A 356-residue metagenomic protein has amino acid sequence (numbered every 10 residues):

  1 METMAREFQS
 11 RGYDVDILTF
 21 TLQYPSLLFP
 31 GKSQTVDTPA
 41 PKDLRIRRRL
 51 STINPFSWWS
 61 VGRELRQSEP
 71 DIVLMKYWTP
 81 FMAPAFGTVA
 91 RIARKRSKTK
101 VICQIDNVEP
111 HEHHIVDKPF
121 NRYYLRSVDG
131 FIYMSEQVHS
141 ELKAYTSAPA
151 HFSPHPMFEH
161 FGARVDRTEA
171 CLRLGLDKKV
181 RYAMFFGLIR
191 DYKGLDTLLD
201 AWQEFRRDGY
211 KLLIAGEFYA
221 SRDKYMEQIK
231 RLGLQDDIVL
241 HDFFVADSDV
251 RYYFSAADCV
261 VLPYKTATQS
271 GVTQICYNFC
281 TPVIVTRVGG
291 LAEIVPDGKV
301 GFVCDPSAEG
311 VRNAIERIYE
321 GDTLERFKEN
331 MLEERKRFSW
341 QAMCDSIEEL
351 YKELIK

Functional and structural regions predicted by a protein language model:
R6-Q67, V138, F218-S221: N-terminal strand-loop element at the rim of the active site of nucleotide-sugar-dependent glycosyltransferases
F20-P25, F186, K211-M226, F243: Glycosyltransferase donor-sugar binding loop
R126-V165: Donor nucleotide-sugar binding/catalytic pocket of nucleotide-sugar-dependent glycosyltransferases
G162-L176, E227: A short helix/loop element that forms part of the nucleotide-sugar donor recognition site in Leloir-type
D177-K193, L199-W202, L212-L213: Conserved donor-binding/catalytic core segment of Leloir-type glycosyltransferases
Y225-S248: Nucleotide-activated donor-binding/catalytic signature segment of Leloir-type glycosyltransferases, i.e., the conserved
L262, P282-V285, V295: Short hydrophobic beta-strand element within catalytic cores of glycosyltransferases and related nucleotide-activated
D297-E309, E316-D322: Conserved acidic donor-binding segment of nucleotide-sugar-dependent glycosyltransferases
